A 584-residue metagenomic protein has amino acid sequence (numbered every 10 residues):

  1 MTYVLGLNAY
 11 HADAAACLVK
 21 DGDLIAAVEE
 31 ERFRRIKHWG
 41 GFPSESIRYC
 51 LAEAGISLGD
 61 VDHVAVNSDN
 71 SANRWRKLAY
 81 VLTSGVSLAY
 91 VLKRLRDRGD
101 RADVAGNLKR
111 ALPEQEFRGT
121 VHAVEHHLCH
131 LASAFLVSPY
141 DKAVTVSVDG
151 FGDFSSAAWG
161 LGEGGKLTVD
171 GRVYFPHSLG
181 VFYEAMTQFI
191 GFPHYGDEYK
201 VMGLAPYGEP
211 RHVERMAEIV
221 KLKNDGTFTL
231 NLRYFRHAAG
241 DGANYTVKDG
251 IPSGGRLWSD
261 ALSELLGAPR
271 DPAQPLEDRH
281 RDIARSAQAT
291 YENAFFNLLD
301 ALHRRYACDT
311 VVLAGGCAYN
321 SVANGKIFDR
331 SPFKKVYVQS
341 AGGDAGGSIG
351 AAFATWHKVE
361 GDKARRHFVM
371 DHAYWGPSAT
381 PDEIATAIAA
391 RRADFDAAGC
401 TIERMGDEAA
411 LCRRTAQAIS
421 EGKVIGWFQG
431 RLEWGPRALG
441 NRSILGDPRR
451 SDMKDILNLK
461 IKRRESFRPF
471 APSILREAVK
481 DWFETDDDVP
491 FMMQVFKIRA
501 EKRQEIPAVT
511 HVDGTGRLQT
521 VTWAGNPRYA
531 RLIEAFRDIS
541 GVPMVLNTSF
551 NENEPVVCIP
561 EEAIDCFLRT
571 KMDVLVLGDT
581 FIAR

Functional and structural regions predicted by a protein language model:
M1-L5: Extreme N-terminal starter segment of soluble prokaryotic enzymes
Y10-E29, R34-K37, K77-L92, R101 (+8 more regions): Flexible beta->alpha loop and helix N-cap segments adjacent to enzyme active/binding sites
R32-I56, F295: N-terminal phosphate-binding loop and adjacent alpha-helix
E45-E53, V64-S68, L532, S540-V542: Short HxH-centered metal-ligating active-site micro-motif
I56-L88: Hydrophobic or amphipathic alpha-helical targeting/insertion segments
R270-A284, Q288-N293: Helix-hairpin-helix/helix-loop-helix acidic hairpins
R285-V311: Phosphate/ATP-binding catalytic cores across multiple sugar-kinase/actin-like superfamilies, primarily ASKHA
T290, A314, A318-N320: A general "terminal functional-core" signal
